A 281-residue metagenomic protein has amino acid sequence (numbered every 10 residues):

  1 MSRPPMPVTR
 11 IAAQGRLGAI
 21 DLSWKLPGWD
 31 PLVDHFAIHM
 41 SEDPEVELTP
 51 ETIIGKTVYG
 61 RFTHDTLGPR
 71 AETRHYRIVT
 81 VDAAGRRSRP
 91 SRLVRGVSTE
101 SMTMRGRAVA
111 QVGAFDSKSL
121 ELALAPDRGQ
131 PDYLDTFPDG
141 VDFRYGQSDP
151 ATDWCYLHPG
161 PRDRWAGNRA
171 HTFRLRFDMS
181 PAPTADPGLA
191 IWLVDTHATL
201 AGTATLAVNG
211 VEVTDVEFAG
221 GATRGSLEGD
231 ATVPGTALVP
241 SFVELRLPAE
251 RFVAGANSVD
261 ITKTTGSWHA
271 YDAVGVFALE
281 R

Functional and structural regions predicted by a protein language model:
M1-L32, R70, D82-Q111: Pro/Thr/Ser/Gly-rich low-complexity, intrinsically disordered linker/stalk tracts
L22-L26, F177, L189-L193: Aromatic/hydrophobic beta-strand junction motif of beta-rich domains
V33, A71-H75, T184-D186, A254-A256: Extracellular Ig-like/FN3 beta-sandwich strand-entry sites
D34-A71, A83-P90: Recognizes extended acidic, P/S/T-rich segments that occur within or adjacent to Ig-like beta-sandwich modules
A37-H39, R92-G96, L206: Hydrophobic beta-strand segments
L48-Y59, G85, V97-A108, L157 (+3 more regions): Beta-strand-rich ligand-recognition modules
R92-F143: Extracellular carbohydrate-recognition regions
